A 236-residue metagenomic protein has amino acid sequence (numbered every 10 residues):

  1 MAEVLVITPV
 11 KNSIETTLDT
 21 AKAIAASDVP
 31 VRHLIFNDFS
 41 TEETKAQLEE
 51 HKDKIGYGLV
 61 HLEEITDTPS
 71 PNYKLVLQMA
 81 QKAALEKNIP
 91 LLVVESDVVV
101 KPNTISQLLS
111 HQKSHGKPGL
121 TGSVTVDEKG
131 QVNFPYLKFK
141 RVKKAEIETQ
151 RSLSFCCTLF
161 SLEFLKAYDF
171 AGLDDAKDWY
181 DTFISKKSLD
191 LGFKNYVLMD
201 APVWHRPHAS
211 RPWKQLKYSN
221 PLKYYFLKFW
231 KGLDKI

Functional and structural regions predicted by a protein language model:
K22-V31: Short, acidic, metal-binding catalytic loop of nucleotide-sugar glycosyltransferases
F36-A46: A conserved acidic beta->alpha catalytic loop
G56-A84: Active-site-proximal specificity loops/subdomain of glycosyltransferases
N88-V99: Short beta-strand-to-loop acidic/aromatic patch adjacent to the donor-nucleotide binding site
T121-N133: Short beta-strand-to-loop element that shapes/binds the nucleotide-sugar donor at the catalytic cleft/hinge
R141-F160: A recurrent flexible, glycine/aromatic-enriched loop bordering the glycosyltransferase active site that acts as
A176-F183: Acidic donor-binding loop at a coil-to-helix junction in glycosyltransferase catalytic cores that engages
Y196-L216: Active-site donor/metal-binding and catalytic loop motifs of nucleotide-sugar-dependent glycosylation enzymes
